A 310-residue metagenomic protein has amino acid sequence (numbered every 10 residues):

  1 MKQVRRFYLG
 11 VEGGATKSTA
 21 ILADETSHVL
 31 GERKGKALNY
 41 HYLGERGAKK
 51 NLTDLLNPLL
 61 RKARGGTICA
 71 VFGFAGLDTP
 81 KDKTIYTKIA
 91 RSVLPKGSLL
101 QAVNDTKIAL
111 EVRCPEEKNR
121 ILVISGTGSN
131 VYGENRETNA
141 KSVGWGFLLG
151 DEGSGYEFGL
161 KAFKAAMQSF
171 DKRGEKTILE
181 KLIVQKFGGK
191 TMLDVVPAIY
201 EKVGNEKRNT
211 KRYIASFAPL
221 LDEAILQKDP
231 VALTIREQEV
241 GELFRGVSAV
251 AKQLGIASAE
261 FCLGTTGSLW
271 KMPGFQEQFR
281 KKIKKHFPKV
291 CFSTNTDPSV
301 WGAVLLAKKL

Functional and structural regions predicted by a protein language model:
M1-I68, S92-L94, R113-I121, A165-L310: ATP-binding/phosphotransfer module of carbohydrate and carboxylate kinases, centering on a glycine-rich
L77-T177: Phosphate-binding/catalytic loop of phosphoryl-transfer enzymes
